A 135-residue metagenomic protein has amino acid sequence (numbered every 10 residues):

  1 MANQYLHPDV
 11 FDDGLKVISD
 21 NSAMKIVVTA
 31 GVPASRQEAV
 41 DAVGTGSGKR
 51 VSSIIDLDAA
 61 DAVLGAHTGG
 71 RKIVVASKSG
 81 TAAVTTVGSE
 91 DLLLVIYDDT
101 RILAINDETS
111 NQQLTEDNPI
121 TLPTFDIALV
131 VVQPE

Functional and structural regions predicted by a protein language model:
M1-L92, D98-E135: Small cysteine-rich, disulfide-bonded extracellular modules of the LU/uPAR three-finger superfamily and closely related
